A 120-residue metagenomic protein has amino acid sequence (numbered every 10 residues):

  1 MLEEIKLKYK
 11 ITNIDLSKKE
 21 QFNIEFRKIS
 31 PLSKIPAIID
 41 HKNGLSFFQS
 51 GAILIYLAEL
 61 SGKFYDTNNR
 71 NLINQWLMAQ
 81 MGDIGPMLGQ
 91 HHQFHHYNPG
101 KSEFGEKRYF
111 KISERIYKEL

Functional and structural regions predicted by a protein language model:
M1-K111, R115: GST-like domain detector, emphasizing the conserved glutathione-binding G-site in the N-terminal thioredoxin-like
Y117-L120: Alpha-helical transmembrane segments in multipass membrane proteins, preferentially the mid-helix core
